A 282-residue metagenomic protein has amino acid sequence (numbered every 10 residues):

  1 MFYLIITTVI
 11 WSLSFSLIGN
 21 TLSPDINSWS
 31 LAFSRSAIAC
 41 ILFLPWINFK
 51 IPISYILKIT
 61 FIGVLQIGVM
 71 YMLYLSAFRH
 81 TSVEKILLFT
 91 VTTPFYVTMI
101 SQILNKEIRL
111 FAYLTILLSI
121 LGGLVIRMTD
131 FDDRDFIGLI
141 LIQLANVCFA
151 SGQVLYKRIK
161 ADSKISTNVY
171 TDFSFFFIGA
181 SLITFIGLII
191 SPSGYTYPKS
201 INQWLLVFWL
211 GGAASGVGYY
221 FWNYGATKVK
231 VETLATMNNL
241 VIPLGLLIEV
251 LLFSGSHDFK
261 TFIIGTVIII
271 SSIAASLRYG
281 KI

Functional and structural regions predicted by a protein language model:
M1-T7, N48-Y74, I137-A145, Y197-V217 (+2 more regions): Loop-to-transmembrane-helix transition segments
I10, S14-F15, L44-I86, T90 (+2 more regions): Specific transmembrane alpha-helical segments of multi-pass solute transporters/efflux pumps, especially DMT/EamA
L13, L17-N20, I38-Y55, I120-R134 (+3 more regions): Membrane-interface helix-cap regions at the ends of transmembrane helices in multi-pass membrane proteins
L17-G19, C40-F43, V97-T98, R134-P192: Transmembrane alpha-helical segments that form core, pore/gating elements of small-molecule transporters/exporters
T21, L31, A77, I103-I108 (+5 more regions): Hydrophobic/aromatic residues within transmembrane alpha-helices of multi-pass small-molecule transporters
S34, I86-T92, Y156-A180, G212-L251: Helix-helix packing/entry segments at the starts of transmembrane helices
L42-K50, Y74, T93-L114, P243-I263: C-terminal transmembrane-helix exit sites in multi-pass transporters
I108-M128, N239, I248, F259-G280: Hydrophobic transmembrane alpha-helices of multi-pass small-molecule transport proteins
